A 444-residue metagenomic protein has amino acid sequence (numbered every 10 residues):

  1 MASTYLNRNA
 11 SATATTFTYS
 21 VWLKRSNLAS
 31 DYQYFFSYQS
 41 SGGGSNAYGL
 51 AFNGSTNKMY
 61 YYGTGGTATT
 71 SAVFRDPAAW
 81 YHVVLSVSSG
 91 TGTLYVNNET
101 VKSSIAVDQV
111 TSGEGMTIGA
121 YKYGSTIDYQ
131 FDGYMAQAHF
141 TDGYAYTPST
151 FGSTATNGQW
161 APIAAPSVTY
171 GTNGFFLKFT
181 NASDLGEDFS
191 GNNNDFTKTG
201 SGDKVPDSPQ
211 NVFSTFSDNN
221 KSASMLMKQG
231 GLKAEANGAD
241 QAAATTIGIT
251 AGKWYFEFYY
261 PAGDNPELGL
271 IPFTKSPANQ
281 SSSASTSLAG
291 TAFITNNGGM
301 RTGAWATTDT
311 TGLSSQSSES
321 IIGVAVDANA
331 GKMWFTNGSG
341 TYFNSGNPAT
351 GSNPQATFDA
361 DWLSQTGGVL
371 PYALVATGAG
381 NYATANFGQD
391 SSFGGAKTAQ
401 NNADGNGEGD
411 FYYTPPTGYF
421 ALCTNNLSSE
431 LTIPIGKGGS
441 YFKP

Functional and structural regions predicted by a protein language model:
M1, S20-A29, N46-Q109, W305-A306 (+3 more regions): Extracellular glycan-interaction surfaces
M1-F17, A68-F74, S125-T126, A161-V168 (+2 more regions): Short surface loop/edge beta-strand patches of beta-sandwich-type extracellular domains that form ligand-contact sites
M1-T15, G54-Y60, G65, S201-A244: Low-complexity, glycine/proline/serine-rich flexible segments
A2-S3, T100-V101, Y134-N193, T199-D207 (+3 more regions): Extended recognition patches within non-cytosolic domains
A2-Y60, T91, Y146-S149, I247-T250 (+2 more regions): Extracellular glycan-recognition modules
Y19-N27, V83-L85, I118, M135-F140 (+6 more regions): Short hydrophobic/aromatic patches on beta-strands that form ligand-binding or substrate-lining surfaces
Y62-G63, E267-I321: Glycine-aromatic-enriched beta-strand/loop faces of beta-sandwich-type recognition domains, especially lectin-like
G65-T67, S112-M135: Extracellular glycan-interaction patches encoded by glycine-rich segments
